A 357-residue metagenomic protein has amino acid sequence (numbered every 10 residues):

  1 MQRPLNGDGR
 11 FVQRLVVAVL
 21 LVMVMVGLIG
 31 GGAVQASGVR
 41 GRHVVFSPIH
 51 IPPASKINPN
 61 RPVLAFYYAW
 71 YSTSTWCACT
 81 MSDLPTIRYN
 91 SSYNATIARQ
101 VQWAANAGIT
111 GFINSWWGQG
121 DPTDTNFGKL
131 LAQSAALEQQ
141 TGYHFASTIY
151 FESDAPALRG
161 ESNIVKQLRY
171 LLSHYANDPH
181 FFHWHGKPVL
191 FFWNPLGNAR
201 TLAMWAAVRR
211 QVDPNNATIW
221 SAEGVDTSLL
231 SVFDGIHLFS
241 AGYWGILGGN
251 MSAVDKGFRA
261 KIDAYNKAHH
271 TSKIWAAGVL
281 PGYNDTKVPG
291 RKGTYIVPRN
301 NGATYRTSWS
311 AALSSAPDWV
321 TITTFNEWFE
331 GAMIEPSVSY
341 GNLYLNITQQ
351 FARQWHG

Functional and structural regions predicted by a protein language model:
M1-V12: N-terminal secretory signal peptides that target proteins for export/translocation
F11, V26-G30, N58: Generic alpha-helix initiation/capping and coil-helix boundary signal
V12-Q13, N326: Residue-level micro-sites within transmembrane alpha helices that shape and flank functional polar/acidic positions
R14-L15, P62: Hydrophobic alpha-helical segments, especially transmembrane helices and their immediate juxtamembrane helical caps
A18-G27: Bacterial N-terminal signal peptides
I29-R40: Sec-dependent signal peptide cleavage junction
V39-G357: Glycan-processing catalytic domains of CAZymes
